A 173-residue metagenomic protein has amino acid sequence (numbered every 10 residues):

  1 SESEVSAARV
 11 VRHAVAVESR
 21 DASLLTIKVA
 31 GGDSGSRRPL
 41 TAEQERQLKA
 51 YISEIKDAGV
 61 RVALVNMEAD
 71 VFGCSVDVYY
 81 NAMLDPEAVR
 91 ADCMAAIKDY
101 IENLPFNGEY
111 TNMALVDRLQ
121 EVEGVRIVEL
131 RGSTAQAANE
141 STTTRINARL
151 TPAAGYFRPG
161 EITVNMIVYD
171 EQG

Functional and structural regions predicted by a protein language model:
S1-G173: Short beta-strand/helix segments in adaptor/scaffold domains that form protein-protein interfaces within large
